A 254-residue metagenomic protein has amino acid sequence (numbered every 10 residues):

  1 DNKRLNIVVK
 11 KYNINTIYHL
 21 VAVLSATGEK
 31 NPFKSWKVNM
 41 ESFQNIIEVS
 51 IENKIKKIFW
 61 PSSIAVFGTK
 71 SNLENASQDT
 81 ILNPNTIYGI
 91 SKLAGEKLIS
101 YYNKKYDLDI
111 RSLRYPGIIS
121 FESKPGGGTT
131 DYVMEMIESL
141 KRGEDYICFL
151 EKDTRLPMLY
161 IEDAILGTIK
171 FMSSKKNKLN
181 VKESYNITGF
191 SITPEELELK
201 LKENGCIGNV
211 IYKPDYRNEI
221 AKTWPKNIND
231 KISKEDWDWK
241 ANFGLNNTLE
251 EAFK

Functional and structural regions predicted by a protein language model:
D1-V38: NAD(P)H-binding glycine-rich loop region in Rossmannoid oxidoreductase-like domains and their noncatalytic homologs
T16, K30, K34-N45, L82 (+2 more regions): Glycine-rich NAD(P)-binding loop of the Rossmann-fold in SDR/ketoreductase-type enzymes
H19, Q44-I87: Conserved Rossmann-fold NAD(P)-dependent oxidoreductase catalytic core, especially the SDR/UDP-sugar
F43-Q44, L93-S100, K104, V133-M134 (+1 more regions): Conserved active-site helix of classical SDR/Rossmann-fold NAD(P)-dependent CH-OH oxidoreductases
S62-S63, E96-E122: Conserved beta-loop-beta element that borders a ligand/cofactor-binding pocket
P84-S91, P125, T129, V133 (+1 more regions): The catalytic Tyr-centered alpha-helix of NAD(P)H-dependent dehydrogenases
P116-P125, E135-L159: A conserved pocket-lining segment of Rossmann-fold NAD(P)-dependent short-chain dehydrogenase/reductase
E144, F149-K152, L156-K254: C-terminal substrate-binding subdomain of Rossmann-fold SDR/epimerase-dehydratase oxidoreductases
